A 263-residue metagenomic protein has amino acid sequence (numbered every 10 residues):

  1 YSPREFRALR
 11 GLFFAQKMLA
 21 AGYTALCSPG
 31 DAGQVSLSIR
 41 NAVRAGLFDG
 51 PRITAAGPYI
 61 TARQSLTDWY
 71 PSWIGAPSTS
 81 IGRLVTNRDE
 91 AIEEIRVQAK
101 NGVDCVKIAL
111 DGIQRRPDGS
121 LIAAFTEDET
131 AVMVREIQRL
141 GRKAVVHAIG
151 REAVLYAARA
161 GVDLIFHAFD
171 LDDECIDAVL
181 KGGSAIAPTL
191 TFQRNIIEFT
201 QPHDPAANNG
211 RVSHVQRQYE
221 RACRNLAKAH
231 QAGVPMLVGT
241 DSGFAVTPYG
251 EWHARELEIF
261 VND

Functional and structural regions predicted by a protein language model:
Y1-D49, G82-D104, R135: Alpha-helical scaffold segments that flank or form the walls of functional sites
Y1-F6, D49, A62-S80, I113-E127 (+1 more regions): Active-site gating loops and adjacent loop-to-helix segments of metal-dependent hydrolytic enzymes
G11-S36, G50-Y59, V103-Q114, K143 (+3 more regions): Divalent metal-dependent hydrolysis catalytic cores, especially in the metallo-beta-lactamase
A21, A25, P29-L37, A62 (+6 more regions): Active-site environment of divalent metal-dependent phosphoester hydrolases
N41-A62, L121-V146, G183-T191: Alpha-helix-loop-beta-strand connector modules within alpha/beta enzyme cores
S80-A158: Metal-dependent enolase-superfamily TIM-barrel catalytic cores that perform enediolate-based chemistry
R139, G210, Q218-D263: His/Asp/Glu-enriched, well-ordered alpha-helical/loop segment that forms or immediately abuts the divalent-metal
